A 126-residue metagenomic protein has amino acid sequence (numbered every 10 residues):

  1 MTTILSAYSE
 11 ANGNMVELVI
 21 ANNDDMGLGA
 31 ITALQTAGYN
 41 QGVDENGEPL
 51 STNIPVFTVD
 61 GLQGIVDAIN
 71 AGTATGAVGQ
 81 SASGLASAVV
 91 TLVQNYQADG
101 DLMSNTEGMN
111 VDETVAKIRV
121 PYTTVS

Functional and structural regions predicted by a protein language model:
M1-D67: Hydrophobic alpha-helical
G29, A68, A88, L92: Alpha-helical scaffold segments in soluble metabolic enzymes
A33, A37, G72, Y96-G100: Change "in soluble alpha/beta enzymes" to "in soluble alpha/beta proteins
V43, A77-V78, N105-T106: Short, hydrophobic secondary-structure boundary micro-motifs
T52-N53, T73, V120: A short helix-to-beta-strand connector/capping loop
A71-S83: Short beta-strand elements at the ligand-binding edges of bilobed clamshell
S81-S126: Hinge/cleft segment of the Venus flytrap/periplasmic-binding protein
